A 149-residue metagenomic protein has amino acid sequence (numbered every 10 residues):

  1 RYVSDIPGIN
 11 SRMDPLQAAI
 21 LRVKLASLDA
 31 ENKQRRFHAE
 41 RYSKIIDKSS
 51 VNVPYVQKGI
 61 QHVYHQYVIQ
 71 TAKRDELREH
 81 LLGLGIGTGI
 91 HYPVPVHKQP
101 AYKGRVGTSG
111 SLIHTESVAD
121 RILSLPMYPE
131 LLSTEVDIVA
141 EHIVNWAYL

Functional and structural regions predicted by a protein language model:
R1-L149: PLP-dependent aminotransferase class I/II
